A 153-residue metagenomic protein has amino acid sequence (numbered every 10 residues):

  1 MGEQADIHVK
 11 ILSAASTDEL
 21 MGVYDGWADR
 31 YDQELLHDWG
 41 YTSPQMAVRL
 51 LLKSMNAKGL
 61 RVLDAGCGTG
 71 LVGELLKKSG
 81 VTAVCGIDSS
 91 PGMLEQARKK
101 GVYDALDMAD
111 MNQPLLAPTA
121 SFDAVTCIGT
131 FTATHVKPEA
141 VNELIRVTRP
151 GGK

Functional and structural regions predicted by a protein language model:
M1-R30: N-terminal, positively charged/glycine-rich alpha-helical extensions of SAM-dependent methyltransferases
D29-Y41: Class I SAM-dependent methyltransferase Rossmann-like catalytic core, especially the SAM/SAH-binding loop
G40-K58: Conserved alpha-helix/loop element of class I SAM-dependent methyltransferases that forms part of the SAM/SAH-binding
L63-L115: Class I SAM-dependent methyltransferase SAM/SAH-binding core
L115-V125: A short acidic, Gly/Pro-enriched loop at the edge of an enzyme's catalytic core that lines a small-molecule cofactor
C127-T130: A short beta-strand submotif of the Rossmann-like class I SAM-dependent methyltransferase core that lines
T132-T134: A short His-aromatic
E139-P150: A short glycine-rich, Lys/Arg-flanked "PGG" loop and its adjoining helix->strand segment in the class I
